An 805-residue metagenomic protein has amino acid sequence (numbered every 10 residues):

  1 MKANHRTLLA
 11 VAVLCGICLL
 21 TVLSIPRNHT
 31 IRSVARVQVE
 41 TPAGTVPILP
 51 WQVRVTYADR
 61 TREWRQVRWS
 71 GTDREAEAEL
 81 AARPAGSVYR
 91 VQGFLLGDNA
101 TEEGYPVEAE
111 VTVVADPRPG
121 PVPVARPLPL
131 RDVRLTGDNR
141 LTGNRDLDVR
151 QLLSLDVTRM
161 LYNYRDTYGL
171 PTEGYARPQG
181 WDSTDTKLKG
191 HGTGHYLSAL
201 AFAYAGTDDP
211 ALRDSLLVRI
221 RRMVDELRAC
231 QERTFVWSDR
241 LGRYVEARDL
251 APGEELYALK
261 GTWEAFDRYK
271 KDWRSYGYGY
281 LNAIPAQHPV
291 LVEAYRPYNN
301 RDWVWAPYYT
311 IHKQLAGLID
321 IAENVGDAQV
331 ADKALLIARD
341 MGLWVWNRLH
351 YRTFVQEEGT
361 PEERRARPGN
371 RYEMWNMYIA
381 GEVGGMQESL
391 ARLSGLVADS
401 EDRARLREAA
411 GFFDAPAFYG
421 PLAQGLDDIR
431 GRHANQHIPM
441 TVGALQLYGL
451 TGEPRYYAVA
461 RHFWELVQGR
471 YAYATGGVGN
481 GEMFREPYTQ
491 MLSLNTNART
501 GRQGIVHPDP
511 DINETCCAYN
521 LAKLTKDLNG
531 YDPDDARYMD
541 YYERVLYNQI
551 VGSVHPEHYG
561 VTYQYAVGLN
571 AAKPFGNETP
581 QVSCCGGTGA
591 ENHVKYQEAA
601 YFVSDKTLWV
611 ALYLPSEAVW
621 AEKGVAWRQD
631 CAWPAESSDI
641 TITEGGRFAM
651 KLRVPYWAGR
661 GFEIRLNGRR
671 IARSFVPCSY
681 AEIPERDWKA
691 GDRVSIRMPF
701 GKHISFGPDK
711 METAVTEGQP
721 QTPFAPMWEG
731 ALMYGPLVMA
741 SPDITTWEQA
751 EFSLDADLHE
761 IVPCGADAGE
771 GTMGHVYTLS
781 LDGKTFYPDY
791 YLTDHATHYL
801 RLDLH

Functional and structural regions predicted by a protein language model:
L8-H29: Bacterial Sec-dependent signal peptides at the C-terminal "C-region" and cleavage site
V11-C15, G120-P210, A247-R274, A286-V325 (+5 more regions): Aromatic (Trp/Tyr) and acidic
N28-R62: Solvent-exposed, low-complexity, repeat-rich "mucin-like" stalks and linkers
D59-T112: Serine/threonine-rich, repeat-prone extracellular segments and beta-strand-based repeat modules of secreted/surface
A211-R296, Y471-M483: Helix-terminus loop motifs that line ligand-binding clefts
L336-P439, Q446-L450: Hydrophobic, small-residue-rich alpha-helical packing segments that form membrane-like cores
A460, M539-N548, S553-T641, V676 (+2 more regions): C-terminal beta-rich recognition modules with glycine/proline-rich loops and embedded aromatic residues
R665-A672, G735: Short strand-turn-strand beta-turns centered on an Asx-Gly dipeptide
